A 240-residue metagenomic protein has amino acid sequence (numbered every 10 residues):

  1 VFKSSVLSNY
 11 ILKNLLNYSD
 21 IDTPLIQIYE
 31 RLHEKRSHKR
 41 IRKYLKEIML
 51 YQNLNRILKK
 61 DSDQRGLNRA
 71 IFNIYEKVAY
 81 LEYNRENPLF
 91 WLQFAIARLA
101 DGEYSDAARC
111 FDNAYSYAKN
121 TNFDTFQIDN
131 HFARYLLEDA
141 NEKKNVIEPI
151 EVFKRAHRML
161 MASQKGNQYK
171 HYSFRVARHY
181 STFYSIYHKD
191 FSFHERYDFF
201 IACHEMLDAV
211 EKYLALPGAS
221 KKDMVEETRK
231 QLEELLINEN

Functional and structural regions predicted by a protein language model:
V1-R85, L89-L92, R98: C-terminal leucine-rich, beta-strand-based interaction scaffolds used for sensing/assembly
L32, R36, V78-E82, A114 (+5 more regions): Alpha-helical junction/boundary sensor with strong preference for TPR arrays
Q93, H131-E138, R175-T182, M224-Q231 (+1 more regions): "A position-specific structural signal for the A-helix of alpha-solenoid helical repeats
R98, L136, K143, Y180 (+1 more regions): Residue at a conserved register position within TPR or TPR-like alpha-solenoid repeats
F200-N240: Terminal, low-structured helical/coil segments at or just beyond the last alpha-helical repeat
